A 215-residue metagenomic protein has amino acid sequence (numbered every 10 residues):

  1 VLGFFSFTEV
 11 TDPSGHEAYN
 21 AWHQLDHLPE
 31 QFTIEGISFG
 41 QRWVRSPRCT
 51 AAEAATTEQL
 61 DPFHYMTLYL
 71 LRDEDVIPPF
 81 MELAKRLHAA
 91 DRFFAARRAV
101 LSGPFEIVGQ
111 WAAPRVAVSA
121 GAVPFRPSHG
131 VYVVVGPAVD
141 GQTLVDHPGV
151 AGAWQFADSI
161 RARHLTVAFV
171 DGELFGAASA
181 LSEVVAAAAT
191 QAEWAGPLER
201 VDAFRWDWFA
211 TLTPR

Functional and structural regions predicted by a protein language model:
V1-R215: Macromolecular interaction modules
